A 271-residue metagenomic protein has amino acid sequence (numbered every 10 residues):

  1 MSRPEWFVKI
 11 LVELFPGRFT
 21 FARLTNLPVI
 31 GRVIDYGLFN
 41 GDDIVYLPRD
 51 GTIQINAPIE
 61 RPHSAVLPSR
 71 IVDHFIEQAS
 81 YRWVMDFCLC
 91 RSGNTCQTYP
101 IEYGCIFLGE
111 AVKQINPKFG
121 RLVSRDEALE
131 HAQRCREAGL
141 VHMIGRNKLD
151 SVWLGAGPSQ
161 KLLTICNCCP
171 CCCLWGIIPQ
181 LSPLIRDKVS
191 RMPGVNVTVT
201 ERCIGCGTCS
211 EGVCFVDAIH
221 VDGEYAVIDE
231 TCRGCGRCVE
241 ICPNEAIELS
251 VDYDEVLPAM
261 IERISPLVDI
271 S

Functional and structural regions predicted by a protein language model:
M1-G120: General detector of N-terminal leader/presequence modules that precede the first folded domain
D86-P100, L163-G176, E201-V216, R233-N244: Local cysteine-cluster metal-coordination motifs and their immediate loop/turn environment, predominantly Fe-S cluster
F119-S151, A156-G157, L163-C169: Compact structured core domains
V141, C238, E248: Residue-level detector of anion-binding/catalytic polar loops
K148-I165, L184-G234, E248-P258, L267-S271: Ferredoxin-like iron-sulfur electron-transfer modules
I261-E262: N-terminal cysteine/histidine-rich coordination modules
